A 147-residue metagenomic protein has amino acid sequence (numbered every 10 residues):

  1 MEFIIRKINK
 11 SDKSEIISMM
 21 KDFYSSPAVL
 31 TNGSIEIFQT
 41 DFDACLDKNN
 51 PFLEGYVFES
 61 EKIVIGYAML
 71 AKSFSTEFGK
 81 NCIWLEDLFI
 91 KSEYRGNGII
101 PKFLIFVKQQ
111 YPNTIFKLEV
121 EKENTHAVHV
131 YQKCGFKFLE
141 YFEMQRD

Functional and structural regions predicted by a protein language model:
F3-S18: A short beta-loop-alpha structural element at the N-terminal edge of CoA-dependent acyl/N-acetyltransferase catalytic
I8, L88-I90, V120: Hydrophobic adenine-recognition pocket in adenosine-nucleotide-binding enzymes
Y24-A44: Conserved GNAT-fold acetyl-CoA-binding loop/helix
A44-V57: A short helix-loop-beta-strand connector motif used in the catalytic cores of GNAT acetyltransferases and, in some
V57, I63-K72: Conserved beta-strand in the GNAT
K80-S92: Conserved acetyl-CoA binding element of GNAT-fold acetyltransferases
I90, G96-Q109, H129, K133: Conserved acetyl-CoA-binding loop-helix of GNAT-fold acetyltransferases
P101-K102, K117, K122-E140: Conserved active-site alpha-helix within GNAT-family acetyltransferase domains
